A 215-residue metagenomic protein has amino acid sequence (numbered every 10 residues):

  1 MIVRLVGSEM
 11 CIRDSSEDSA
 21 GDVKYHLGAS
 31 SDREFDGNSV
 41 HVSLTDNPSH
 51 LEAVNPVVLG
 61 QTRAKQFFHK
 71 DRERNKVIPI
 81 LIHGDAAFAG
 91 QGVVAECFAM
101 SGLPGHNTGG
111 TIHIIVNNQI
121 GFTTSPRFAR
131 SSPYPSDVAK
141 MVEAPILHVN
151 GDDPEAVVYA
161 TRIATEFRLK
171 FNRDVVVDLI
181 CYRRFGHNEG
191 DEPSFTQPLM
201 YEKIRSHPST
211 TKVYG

Functional and structural regions predicted by a protein language model:
M1-G7, C11-I12: Single conserved hydrophobic/aromatic residue that forms the stacking wall/gate of nucleotide- or nucleobase-binding
R4, T45-G215: Glycine-rich ThDP/TPP pyrophosphate-binding loop and its adjacent helix/strand module within ThDP-dependent enzymes
R13-G28, V116-A129: Active-site-proximal gating segment of KS-fold condensing enzymes and close homologs
S19-V23, N38-V40, P145: Generic structural motif recognizing short loop/turn segments at the entrances and edges of beta-strands
D36-N47: Short, conserved non-catalytic motifs in the polymerase core
